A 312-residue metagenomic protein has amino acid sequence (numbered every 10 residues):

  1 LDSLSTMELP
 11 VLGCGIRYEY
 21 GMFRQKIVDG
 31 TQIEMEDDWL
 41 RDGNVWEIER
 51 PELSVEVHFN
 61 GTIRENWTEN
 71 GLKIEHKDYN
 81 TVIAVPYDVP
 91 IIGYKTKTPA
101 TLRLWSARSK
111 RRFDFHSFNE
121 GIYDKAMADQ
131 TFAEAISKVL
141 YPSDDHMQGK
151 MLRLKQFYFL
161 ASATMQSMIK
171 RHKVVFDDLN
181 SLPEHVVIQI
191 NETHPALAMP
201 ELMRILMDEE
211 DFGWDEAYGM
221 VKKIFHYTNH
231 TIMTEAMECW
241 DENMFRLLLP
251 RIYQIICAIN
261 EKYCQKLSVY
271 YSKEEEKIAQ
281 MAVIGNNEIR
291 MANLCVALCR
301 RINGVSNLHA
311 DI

Functional and structural regions predicted by a protein language model:
L1-I312: A conserved ligand/cofactor-binding region detector
